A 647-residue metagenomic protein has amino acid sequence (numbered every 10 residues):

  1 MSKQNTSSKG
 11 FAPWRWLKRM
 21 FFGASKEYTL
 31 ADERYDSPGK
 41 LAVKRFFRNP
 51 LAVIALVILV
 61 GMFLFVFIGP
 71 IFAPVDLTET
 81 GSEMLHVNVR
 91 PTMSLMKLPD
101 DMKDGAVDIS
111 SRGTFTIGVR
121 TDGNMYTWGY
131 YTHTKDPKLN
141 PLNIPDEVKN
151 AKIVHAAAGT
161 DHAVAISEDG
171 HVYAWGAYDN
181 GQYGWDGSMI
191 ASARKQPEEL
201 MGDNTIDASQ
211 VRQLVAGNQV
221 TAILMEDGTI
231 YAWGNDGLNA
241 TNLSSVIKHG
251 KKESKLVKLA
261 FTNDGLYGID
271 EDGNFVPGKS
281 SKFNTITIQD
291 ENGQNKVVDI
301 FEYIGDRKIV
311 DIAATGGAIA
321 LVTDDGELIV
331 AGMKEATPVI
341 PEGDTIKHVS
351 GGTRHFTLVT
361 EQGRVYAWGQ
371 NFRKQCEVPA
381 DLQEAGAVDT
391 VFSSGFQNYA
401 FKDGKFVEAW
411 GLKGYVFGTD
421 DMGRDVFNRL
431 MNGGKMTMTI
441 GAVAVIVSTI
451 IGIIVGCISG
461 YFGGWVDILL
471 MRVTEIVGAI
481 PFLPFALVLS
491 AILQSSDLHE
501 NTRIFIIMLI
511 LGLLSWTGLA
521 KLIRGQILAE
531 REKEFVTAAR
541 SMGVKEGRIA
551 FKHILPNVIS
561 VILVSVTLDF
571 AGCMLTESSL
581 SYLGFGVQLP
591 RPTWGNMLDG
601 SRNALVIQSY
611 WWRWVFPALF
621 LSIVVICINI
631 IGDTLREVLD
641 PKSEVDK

Functional and structural regions predicted by a protein language model:
M1-I54, D104-V107, V154, V310 (+1 more regions): Transmembrane alpha-helical segments of polytopic membrane transport and secretion proteins
A24-K40, L412-F427, S459-G463, G547-R548: Short, membrane-interfacial amphipathic segments enriched in basic
K44, V75-D108, N143-D146, A380-G386 (+2 more regions): Periplasmic/extracellular loop-to-transmembrane helix junction in inner-membrane transport proteins
L51-F72, I453, S622: Short, strongly hydrophobic transmembrane alpha-helices
L98, W128-K149, G176-N204, G234-K252 (+5 more regions): Short glycine/serine- and acidic-residue-enriched loop/turn motifs that recur at repeat junctions
G113-T114, G123, T160-D161, D169-G170 (+10 more regions): Short coil/turn segments that connect the beta-strands within blades of beta-propeller domains
F115-G118, T127, H162-A165, A174 (+8 more regions): Conserved core positions of repeat-based scaffolds
M422-K647: Alpha-helical transmembrane segments of integral membrane proteins, especially multi-pass inner/plasma-membrane
